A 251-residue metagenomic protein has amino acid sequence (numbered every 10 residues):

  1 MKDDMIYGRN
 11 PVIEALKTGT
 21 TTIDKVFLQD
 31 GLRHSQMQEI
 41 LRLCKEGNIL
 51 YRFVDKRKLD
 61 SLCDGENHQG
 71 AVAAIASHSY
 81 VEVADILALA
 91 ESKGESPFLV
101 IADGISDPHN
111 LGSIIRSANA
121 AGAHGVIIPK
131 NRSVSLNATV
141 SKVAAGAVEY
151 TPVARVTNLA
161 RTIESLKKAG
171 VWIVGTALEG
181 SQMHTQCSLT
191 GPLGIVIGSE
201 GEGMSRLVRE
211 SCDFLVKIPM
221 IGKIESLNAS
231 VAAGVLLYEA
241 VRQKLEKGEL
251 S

Functional and structural regions predicted by a protein language model:
M1-L89: N-terminal positively charged helical leader segments and presequences
G8, N110, A118, I173 (+3 more regions): Conserved RecA-like P-loop NTPase ATPase core
E14-K17, T21, L28, A88-Q182: RNA substrate-binding interface of SAM-dependent RNA methyltransferases
D55, A76, D103, P129-K130 (+5 more regions): Short beta->alpha connector loops at strand-helix junctions that form conserved, small/polar/Pro-enriched
R57-L62, S79-V81, L159-I163, Q182 (+1 more regions): A short acidic, often aromatic-flanked loop/helix-cap motif at beta-alpha or helix-coil junctions that lines enzyme
L62-A76, A147, P152, V156 (+1 more regions): Short basic, glycine-rich beta-strand/loop surfaces that mediate nucleic-acid
S141-A145, R206-S251: Structured adenosyl-cofactor binding patch, chiefly the S-adenosyl-L-methionine
V174-N228: Active-site/ligand-binding-proximal alpha/beta "capping" segment
